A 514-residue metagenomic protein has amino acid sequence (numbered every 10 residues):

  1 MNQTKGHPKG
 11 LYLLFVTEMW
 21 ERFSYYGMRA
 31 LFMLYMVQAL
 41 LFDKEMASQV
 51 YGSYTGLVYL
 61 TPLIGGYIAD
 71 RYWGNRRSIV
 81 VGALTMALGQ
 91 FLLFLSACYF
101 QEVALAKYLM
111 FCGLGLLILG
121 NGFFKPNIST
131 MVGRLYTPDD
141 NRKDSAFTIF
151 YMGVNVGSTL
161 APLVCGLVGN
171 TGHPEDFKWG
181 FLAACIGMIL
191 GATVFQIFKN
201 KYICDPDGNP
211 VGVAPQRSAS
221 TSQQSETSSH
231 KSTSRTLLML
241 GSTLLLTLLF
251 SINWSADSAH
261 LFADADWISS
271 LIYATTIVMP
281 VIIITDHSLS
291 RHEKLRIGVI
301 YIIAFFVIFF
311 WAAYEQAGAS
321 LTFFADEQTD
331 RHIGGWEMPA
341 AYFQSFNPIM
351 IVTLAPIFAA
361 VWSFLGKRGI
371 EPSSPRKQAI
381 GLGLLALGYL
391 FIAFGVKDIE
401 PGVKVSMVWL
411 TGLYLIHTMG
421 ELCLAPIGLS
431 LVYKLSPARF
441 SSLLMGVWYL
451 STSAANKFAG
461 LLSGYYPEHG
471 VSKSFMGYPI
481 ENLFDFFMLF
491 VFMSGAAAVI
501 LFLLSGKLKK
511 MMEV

Functional and structural regions predicted by a protein language model:
M1-K9, P138-D139, G166-T322, E327-H332 (+3 more regions): Intracellular loop-helix junctions on the cytosolic face of multi-pass helical membrane proteins
M19, G89, V103-F124, A304 (+1 more regions): Hydrophobic core of transmembrane alpha-helices in multi-pass small-molecule transporters, especially MFS/SLC-type
A30-V50, N170, H260, A317-F343: Short amphipathic helix-loop junctions that connect adjacent transmembrane helices in Major Facilitator Superfamily/SLC
L34, L160-D176, S251-L261, P356-F364 (+1 more regions): Transmembrane alpha-helix termini and helix-breaking/packing motifs in multi-pass membrane transporters
G52-R71, T159, S345-F358: Central cavity-lining transmembrane alpha-helices of secondary-active solute carriers, predominantly the Major
V58, R142-L163, G169, A183-G191 (+2 more regions): Glycine-rich segments within core transmembrane alpha-helices of 12-TM secondary carriers
R71-M86, E293, F364-G383: Cytoplasmic membrane-interface "Motif A"-like loop-to-helix N-cap segments of 12-TM Major Facilitator Superfamily
L84-L105, I380-G402: C-terminal ends and interior cores of transmembrane alpha-helices in multi-pass membrane transporters/permeases
